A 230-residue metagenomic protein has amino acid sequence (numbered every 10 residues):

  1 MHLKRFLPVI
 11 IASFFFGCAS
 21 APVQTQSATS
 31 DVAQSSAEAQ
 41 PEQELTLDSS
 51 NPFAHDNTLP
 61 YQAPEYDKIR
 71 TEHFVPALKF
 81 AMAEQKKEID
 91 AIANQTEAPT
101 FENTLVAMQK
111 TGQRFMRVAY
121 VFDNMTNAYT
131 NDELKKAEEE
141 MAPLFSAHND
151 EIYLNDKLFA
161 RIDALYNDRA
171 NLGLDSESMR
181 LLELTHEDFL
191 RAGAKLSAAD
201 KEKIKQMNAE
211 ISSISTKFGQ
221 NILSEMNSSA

Functional and structural regions predicted by a protein language model:
M1-L7: Bacterial N-terminal signal peptides that target proteins for export
P8-A12: Gram-negative bacterial Sec-dependent N-terminal signal peptides
F14-G17: C-terminal motif of bacterial Sec signal peptides marking the signal peptidase cleavage site
A19-A230: Zn2+-dependent metallopeptidase catalytic domains
